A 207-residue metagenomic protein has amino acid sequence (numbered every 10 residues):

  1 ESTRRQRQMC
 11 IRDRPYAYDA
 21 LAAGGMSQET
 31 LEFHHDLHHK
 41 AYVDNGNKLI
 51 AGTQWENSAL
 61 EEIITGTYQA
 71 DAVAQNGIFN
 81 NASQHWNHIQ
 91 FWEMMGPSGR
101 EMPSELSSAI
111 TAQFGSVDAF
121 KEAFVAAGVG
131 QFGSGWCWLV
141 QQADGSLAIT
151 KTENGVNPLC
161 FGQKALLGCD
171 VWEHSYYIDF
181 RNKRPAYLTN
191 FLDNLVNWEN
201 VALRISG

Functional and structural regions predicted by a protein language model:
E1-R7, I11: Single conserved hydrophobic/aromatic residue that forms the stacking wall/gate of nucleotide- or nucleobase-binding
R12-L21: N-terminal regions that are enriched for targeting/export leaders and immediately downstream pro/stem segments
A20, G25, N45, G168 (+1 more regions): Histidine-anchored, small-residue-rich loop motif
G24-H38, E61-W86, N154-V156, F161-C169: Alpha-helical scaffold segments that form or flank carboxylate-/histidine-based iron centers
L37, K48-N57, Q69-Q142: All-alpha RGS (Regulator of G-protein Signaling) helical domain and cognate RGS-like helical scaffolds
Y42: Active/ligand-binding-proximal structured segments within catalytic/core domains that scaffold catalytic residues
A126-N182, L188-E199: An amphipathic alpha-helical core segment
E199-G207: Low-complexity, Gly/Ser/Thr/Pro-rich intrinsically disordered linker/tail segments
